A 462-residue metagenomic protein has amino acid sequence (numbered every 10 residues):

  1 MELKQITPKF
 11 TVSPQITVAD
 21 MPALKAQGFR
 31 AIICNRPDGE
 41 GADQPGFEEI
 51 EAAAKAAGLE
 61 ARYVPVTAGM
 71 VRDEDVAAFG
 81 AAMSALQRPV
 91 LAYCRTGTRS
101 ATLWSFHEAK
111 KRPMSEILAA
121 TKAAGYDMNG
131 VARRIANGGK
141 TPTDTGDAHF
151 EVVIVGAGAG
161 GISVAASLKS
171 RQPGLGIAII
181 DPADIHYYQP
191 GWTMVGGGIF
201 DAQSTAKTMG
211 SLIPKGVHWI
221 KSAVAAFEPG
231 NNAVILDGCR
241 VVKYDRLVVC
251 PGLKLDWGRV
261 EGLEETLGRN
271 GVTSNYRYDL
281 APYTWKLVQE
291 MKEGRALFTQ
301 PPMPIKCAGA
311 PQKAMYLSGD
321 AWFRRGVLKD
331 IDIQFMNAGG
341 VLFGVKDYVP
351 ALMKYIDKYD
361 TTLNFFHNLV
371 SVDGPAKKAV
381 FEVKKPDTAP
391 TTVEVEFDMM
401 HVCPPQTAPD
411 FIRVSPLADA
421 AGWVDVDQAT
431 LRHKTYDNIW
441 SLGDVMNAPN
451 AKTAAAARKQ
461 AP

Functional and structural regions predicted by a protein language model:
M1-V90, S105-T145: Cys-dependent protein tyrosine phosphatase-like superfamily
N35, D237, C250-P251, C403-P404 (+1 more regions): Short, well-ordered coil/turn residues at beta-beta hairpins and beta-strand->alpha-helix junctions within
D147-H218, P302-K346: Beta1-alpha1 glycine-rich phosphate/pyrophosphate-binding loop at the start of Rossmann-like nucleotide-binding domains
A148-F150, I220-G326, D387-P390, H401: FAD-binding core/adjacent interface of flavoenzyme oxidoreductases
G174, V217-V234, V242, G319-A421: A Rossmann-like FAD-binding core segment of flavoenzymes
D256-R259, E264-K292, E394-K459: FAD-site-proximal beta/loop scaffold in flavoenzymes
D320, A457-P462: Internal hydrophobic alpha-helix adjacent to the cofactor/substrate pocket in enzyme cavities
